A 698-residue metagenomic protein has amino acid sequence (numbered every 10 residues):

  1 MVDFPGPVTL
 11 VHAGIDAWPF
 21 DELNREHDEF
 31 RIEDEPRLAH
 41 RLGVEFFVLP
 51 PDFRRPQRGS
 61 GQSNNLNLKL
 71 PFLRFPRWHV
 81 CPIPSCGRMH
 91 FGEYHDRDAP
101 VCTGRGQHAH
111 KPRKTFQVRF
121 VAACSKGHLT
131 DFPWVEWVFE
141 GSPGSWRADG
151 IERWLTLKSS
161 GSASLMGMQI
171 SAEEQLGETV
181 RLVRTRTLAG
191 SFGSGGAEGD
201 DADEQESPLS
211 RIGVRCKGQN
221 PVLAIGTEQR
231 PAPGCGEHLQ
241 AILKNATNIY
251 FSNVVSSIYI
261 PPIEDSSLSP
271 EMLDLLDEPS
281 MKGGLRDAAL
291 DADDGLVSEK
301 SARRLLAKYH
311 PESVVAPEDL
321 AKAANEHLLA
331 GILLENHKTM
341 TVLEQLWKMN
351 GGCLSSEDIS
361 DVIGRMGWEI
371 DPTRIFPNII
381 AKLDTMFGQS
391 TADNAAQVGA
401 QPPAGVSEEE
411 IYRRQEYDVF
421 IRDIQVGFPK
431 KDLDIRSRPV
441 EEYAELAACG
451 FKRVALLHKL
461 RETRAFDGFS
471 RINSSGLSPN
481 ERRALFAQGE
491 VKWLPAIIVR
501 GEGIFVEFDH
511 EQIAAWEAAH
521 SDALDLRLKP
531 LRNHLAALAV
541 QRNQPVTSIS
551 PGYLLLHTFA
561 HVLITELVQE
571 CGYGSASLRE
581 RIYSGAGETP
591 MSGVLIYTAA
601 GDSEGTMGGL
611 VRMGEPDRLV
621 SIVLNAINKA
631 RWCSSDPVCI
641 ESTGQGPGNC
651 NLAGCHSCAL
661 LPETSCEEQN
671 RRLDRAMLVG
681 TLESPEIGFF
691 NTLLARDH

Functional and structural regions predicted by a protein language model:
M1-V138, R147, I151-W154, K158 (+2 more regions): Extended, well-ordered protein cores
S142, D149-I242: Intrinsically disordered, low-complexity regulatory segments
